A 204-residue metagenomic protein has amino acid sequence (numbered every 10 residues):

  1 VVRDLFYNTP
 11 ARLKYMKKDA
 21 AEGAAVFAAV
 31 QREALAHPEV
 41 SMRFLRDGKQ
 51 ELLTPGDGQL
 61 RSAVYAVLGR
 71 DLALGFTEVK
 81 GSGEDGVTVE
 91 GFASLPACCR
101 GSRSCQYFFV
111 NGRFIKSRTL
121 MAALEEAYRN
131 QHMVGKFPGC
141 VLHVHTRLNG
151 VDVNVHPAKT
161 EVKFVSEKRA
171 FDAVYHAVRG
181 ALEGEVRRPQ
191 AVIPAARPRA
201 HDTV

Functional and structural regions predicted by a protein language model:
V1-V204: N-terminal phosphate-binding caps/lids of nucleotide- and nucleic-acid-binding domains
